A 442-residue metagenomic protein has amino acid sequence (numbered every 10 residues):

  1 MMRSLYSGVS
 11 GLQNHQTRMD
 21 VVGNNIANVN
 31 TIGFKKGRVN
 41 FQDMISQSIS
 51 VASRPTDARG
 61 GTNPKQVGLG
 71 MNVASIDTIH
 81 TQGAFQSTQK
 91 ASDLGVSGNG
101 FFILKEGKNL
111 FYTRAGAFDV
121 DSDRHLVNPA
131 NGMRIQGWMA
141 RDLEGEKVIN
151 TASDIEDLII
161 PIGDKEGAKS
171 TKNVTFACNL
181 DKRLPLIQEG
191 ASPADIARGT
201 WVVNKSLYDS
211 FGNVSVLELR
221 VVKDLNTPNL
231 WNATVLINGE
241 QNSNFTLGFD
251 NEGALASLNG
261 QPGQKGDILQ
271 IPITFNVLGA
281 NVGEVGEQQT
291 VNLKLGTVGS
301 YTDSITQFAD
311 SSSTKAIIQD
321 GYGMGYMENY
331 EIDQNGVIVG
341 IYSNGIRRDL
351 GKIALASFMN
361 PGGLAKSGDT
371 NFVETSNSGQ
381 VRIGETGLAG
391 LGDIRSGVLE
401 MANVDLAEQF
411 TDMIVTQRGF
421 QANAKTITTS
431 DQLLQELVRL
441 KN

Functional and structural regions predicted by a protein language model:
M1-V39, D43: N-terminal intrinsically disordered, low-complexity, charge/repeat-rich segments that act as generic
M2, K35, V39-N403, E408-D412 (+1 more regions): Small/polar low-complexity and glycine-rich loop motifs
S10-T17, I32, M401, T411-I414 (+1 more regions): Alpha-helix capping and helix-loop boundary segments enriched in small/acidic/polar residues
N30, V398, K441: Conserved functional loop/turn residues at catalytic and ligand-binding sites
N423: Acidic/polar, glycine-anchored loop/turn motif associated with catalytic or activation segments that engage anionic
T426, S430-L434: Short segments within alpha-helical structural elements
L433-N442: Structured functional modules or segments
